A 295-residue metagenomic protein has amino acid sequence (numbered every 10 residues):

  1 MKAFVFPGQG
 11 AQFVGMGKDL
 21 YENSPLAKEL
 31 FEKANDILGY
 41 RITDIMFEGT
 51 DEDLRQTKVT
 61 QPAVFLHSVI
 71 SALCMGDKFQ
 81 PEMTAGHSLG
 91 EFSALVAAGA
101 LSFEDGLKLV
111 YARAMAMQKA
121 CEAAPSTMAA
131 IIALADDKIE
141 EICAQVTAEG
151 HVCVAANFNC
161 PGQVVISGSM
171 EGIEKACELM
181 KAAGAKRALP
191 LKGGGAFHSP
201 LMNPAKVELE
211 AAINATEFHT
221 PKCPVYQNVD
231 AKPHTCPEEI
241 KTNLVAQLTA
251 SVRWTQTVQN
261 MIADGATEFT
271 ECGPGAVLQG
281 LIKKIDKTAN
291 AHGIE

Functional and structural regions predicted by a protein language model:
M1-I139, E268-E295: FabD-like malonyl-/acyl-CoA
Q9-A11, L38, A98-A250: Alpha/beta catalytic cores of group-transfer enzymes, especially the acyltransferase/condensing modules of polyketide
P62-S68, A246-W254: A short, flexible low-complexity segment enriched in Lys/Arg and Gly/Pro that occurs in N-terminal basic tails
G76, K181, I262-G265: Non-catalytic positions within long, well-ordered alpha-helices that form the structural scaffold/packing of enzyme
G172-I173, A212, G265, T288-H292: NAD(P)-dependent dehydrogenase/reductase Rossmann-like domain
P190-G193, I262, E295: Short glycine-rich catalytic loops that host catalytic nucleophiles or stabilize transition states across multiple
S251-A266: A short, acidic, amphipathic alpha-helical segment used as a generic capping/interface helix at domain edges
